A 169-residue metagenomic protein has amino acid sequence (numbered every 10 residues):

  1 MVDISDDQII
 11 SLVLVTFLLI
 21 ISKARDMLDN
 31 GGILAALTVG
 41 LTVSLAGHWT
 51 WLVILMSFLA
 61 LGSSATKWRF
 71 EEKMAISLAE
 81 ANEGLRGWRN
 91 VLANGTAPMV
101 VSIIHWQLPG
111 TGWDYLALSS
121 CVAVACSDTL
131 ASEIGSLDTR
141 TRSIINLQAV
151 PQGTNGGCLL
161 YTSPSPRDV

Functional and structural regions predicted by a protein language model:
M1-D6, T42-V53, S102-S119: Helix-coil boundary and interhelical linker segments in multi-pass alpha-helical membrane proteins
V2-S5, I20-N30, E83-G87: Short, amphipathic, aromatic/basic-enriched membrane-interface segments that mark the entry/exit of transmembrane
D3-F17, R69-K73: Hydrophobic, membrane-facing alpha-helical anchors
L14-L18, L34-L41: Hydrophobic, membrane-inserted alpha-helices
A36-A46, G87-N90: Small-residue-rich segments of transmembrane alpha-helices in multi-pass membrane proteins, especially helix faces
S63-N82, A131-N155: Cytosolic, membrane-interface loops and tails of multi-pass inner-membrane proteins
Y161-V169: Single conserved hydrophobic/aromatic residue that forms the stacking wall/gate of nucleotide- or nucleobase-binding
